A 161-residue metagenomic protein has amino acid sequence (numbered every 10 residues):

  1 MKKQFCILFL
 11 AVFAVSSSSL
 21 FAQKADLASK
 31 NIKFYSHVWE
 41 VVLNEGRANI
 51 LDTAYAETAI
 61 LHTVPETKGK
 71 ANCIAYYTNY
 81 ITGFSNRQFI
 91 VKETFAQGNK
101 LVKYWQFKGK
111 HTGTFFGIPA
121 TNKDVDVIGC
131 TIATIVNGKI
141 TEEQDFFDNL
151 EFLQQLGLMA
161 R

Functional and structural regions predicted by a protein language model:
M1-D26: Bacterial Sec-dependent N-terminal signal peptides
L27-K33, A48-L101: A solvent-exposed, acidic/Ser-Thr-rich amphipathic alpha-helical stretch
L43-N44: Alpha-helix C-terminal capping/termination sites
P65, F95, F107-G109, F147: A mature extracytoplasmic/lumenal domain signature
N99-H111: A short hydrophobic beta-strand element
G109-N137: Exposed beta-sheet edge and beta->alpha loop/turn motif
T141-R161: Low-complexity, intrinsically disordered terminal/linker segments enriched in charged and Gly/Pro repeats
